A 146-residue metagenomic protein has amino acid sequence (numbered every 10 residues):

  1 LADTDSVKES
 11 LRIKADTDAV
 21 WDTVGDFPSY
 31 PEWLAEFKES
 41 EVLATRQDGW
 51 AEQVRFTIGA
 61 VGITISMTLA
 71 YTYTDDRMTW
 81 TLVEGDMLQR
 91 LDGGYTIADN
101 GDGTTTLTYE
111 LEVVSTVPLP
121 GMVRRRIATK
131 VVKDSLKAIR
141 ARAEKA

Functional and structural regions predicted by a protein language model:
L1-G49: Hydrophobic ligand-binding cavity/cleft-lining segments
T4-R12, A51-Q53, S66, R77 (+2 more regions): Intrinsic-disorder/low-complexity, polar/charged segments enriched in Ser/Thr/Lys/Arg/Asp/Glu/Gln
E9-L11, S40-V42, S66-Y71, L91-D99: Hydrophobic/aromatic beta-strand elements that line small-molecule binding cavities or substrate pockets in beta-rich
I13, I58, L111-V113: Hydrophobic beta-strand positions in extracellular immunoglobulin-like domains
D16-T17, A44-D48, T72-D76, T96-T106: A short, structured loop/turn motif at beta-sheet edges
V20-V24, Y30, V54, L107-Y109 (+1 more regions): Hydrophobic pocket/interface hotspot
P31, E41-D86, K137-A146: Glycine-rich portal/gate segments that line the openings of hydrophobic small-molecule binding cavities
V83-D134: Beta-strand/loop substructures that line and gate deep hydrophobic ligand-binding cavities in soluble
